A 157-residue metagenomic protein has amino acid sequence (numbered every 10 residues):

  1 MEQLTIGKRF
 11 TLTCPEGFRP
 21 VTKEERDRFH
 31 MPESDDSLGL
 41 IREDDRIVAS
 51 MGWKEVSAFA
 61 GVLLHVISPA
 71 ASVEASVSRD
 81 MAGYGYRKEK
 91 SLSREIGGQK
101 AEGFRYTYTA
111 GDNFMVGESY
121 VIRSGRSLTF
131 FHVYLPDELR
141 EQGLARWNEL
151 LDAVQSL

Functional and structural regions predicted by a protein language model:
M1-S37: N-terminal "mature-domain start" segment
T5, R123-S124, S156: Generic beta-strand structural signal
K8, I67-A71, R140-L144: Generic detection of long, well-ordered alpha-helical segments
L12, Y120-V121: His/acidic/aromatic-lined binding-pocket segments of jelly-roll/cupin-type domains and related regulatory beta-sandwich
E16-F18, T129-L157: Surface-exposed amphipathic alpha-helical segments
V21, P69, L157: Phosphate/oxyanion-binding loops and surfaces in catalytic or ligand/nucleic-acid-binding neighborhoods
E24-G117, R123, L128-T129: Conserved polar/disulfide-associated segments of primarily extracytoplasmic proteins
